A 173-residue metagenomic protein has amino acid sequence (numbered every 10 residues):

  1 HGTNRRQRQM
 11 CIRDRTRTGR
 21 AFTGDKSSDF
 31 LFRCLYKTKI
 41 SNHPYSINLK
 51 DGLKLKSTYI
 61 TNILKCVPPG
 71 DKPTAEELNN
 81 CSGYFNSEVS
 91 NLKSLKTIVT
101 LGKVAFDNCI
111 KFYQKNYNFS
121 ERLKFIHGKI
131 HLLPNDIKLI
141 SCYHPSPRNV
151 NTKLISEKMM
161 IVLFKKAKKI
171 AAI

Functional and structural regions predicted by a protein language model:
H1-I12: Single conserved hydrophobic/aromatic residue that forms the stacking wall/gate of nucleotide- or nucleobase-binding
G2, L49-G52, K129-L132: Short secondary-structure boundary/capping segments
G2, R15, I98: Short glycine- and Lys/Arg-enriched binding-loop motifs that mark or flank ligand-binding interfaces
Q7, I63-I173: Glycine/proline-rich loop-helix segments at beta-alpha junctions forming the active-site rim of enzyme cores
R17-G24: Short Gly/aromatic-enriched secondary-structure transition segments
T18, K54, N151: Glycine-rich, flexible loop/turn motifs
K26-E76: Short, surface-exposed acidic-centric catalytic microdomains
